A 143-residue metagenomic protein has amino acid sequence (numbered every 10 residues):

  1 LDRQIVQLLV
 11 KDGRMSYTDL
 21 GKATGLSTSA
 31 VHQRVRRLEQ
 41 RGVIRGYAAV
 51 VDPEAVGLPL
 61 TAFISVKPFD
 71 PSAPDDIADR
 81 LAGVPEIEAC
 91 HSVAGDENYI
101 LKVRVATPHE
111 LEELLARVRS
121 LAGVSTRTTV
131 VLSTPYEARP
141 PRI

Functional and structural regions predicted by a protein language model:
L1-I143: A compositional/biophysical signature of low hydrophobicity enriched in polar/charged and small residues
